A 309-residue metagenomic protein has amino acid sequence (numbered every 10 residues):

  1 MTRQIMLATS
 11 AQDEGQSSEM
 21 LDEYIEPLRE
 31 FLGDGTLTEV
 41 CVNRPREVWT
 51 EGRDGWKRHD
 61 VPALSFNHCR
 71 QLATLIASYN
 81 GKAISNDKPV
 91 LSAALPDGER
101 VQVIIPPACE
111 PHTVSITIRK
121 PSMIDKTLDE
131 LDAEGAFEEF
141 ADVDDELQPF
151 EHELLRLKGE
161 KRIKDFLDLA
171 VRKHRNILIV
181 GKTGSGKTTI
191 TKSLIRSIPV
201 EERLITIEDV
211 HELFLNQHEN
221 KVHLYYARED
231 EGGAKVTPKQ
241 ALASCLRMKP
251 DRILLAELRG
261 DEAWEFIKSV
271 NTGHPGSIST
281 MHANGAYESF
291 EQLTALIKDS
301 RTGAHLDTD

Functional and structural regions predicted by a protein language model:
M1-D97: N-terminal accessory targeting/assembly segments
V40, V103, H274: Residue-level signature of catalytic and energy-coupling elements of molecular machines, predominantly ATP/GTP-dependent
D60-F66, T74, S78-R172: P-loop NTP-binding catalytic core
V61, D87, G303-D309: Interdomain boundary/hinge elements
R156, K164, D168-L169, H174-V180 (+1 more regions): Switch/coupling sub-region of P-loop NTPases
K182-G184: The conserved Walker
K187: Conserved lysine of the Walker
